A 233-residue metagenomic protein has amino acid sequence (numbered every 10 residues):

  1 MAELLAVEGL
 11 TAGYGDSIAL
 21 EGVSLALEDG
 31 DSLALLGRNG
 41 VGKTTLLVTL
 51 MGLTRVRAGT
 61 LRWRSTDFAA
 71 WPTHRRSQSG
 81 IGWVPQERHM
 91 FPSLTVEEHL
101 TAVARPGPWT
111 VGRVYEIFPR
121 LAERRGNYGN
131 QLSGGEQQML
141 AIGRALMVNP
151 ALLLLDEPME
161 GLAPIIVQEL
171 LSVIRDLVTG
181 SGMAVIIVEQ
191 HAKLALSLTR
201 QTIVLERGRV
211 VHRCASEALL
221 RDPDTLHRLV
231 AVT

Functional and structural regions predicted by a protein language model:
L36-R38: The feature captures the beta-strand-to-loop junction immediately N-terminal to the Walker
M51: Helix-to-loop junction immediately C-terminal to a conserved catalytic motif
R55, D67-R88, V111, E123-N127 (+1 more regions): ABC ATPase NBD coupling module
G59-F68, S79, W109, R113-E116 (+1 more regions): Conserved ABC transporter NBD signature motif
A145-L146: ABC ATPase C-loop
L153-E157: Catalytic Walker B motif of ABC-type/P-loop ATPase nucleotide-binding domains
Q168-S181: Helical segment within the ABC ATPase nucleotide-binding domain
L198, V204-R209, R213, L220-T233: C-terminal boundary and immediately downstream tail of ABC-type ATPase nucleotide-binding domains
